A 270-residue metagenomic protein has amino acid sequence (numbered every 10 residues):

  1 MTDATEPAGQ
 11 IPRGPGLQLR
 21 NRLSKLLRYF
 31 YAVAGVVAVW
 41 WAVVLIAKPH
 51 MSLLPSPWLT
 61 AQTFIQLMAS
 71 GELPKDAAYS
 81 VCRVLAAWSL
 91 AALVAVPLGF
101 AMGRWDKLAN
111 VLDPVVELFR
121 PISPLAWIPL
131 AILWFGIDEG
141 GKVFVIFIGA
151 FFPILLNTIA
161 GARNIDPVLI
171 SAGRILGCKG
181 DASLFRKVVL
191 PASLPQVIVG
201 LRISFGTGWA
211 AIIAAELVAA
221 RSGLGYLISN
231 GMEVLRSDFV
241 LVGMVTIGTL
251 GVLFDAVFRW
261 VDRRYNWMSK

Functional and structural regions predicted by a protein language model:
M1-A32, A256-K270: Transmembrane alpha-helical segments of polytopic membrane transport and secretion proteins
G9, R13-R22, I46-L90: Periplasmic/extracellular loop-to-transmembrane helix junction in inner-membrane transport proteins
A86-V116: Transmembrane-helix boundary motif in ABC transporter permease subunits
D106, R163, V199, L241-K270: C-terminal transmembrane helix and the adjacent membrane-cytosol boundary/short C-terminal tail of inner/organellar
E117-P153, A160-G161: Generic hydrophobic transmembrane alpha-helix motif, especially the helices
I132-L133, A162, A210-I247, N266-K270: Glycine-rich helix-loop "coupling/hinge" segments at transmembrane-helix boundaries in multipass transporters
F144-I148, D181-A215, V242, T246-I247 (+2 more regions): Transmembrane alpha-helices
A162-V168, A172-S193, E233: Short helix-to-coil transition segments within interhelical loops that connect adjacent transmembrane helices
